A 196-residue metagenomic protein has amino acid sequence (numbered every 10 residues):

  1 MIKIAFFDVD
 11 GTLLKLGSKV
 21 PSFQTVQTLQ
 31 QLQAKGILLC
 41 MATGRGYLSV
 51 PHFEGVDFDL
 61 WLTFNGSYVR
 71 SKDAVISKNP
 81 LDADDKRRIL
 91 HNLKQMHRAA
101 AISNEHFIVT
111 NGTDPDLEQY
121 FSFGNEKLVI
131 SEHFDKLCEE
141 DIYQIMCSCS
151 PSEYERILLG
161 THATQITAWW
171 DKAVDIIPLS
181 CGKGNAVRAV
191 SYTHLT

Functional and structural regions predicted by a protein language model:
M1-K3, A34: Short, Lys/Arg-enriched, disordered terminal segments
K3-L16: Asp-based phosphoryl-transfer active-site loop
F6-F7, Y68-R70, T167: Short, basic/glycine-rich phosphate-binding loops at helix/coil junctions that contact nucleotide phosphates
T12, R45, H194: Histidine-centered divalent metal-coordination motifs
L16, V20-D116: Active-site phosphate-binding/coordination module
M96-A99, S103-L195: Conserved acidic, metal-coordinating active-site core of Asp-based, Mg2+-dependent phosphoryl-transfer enzymes
